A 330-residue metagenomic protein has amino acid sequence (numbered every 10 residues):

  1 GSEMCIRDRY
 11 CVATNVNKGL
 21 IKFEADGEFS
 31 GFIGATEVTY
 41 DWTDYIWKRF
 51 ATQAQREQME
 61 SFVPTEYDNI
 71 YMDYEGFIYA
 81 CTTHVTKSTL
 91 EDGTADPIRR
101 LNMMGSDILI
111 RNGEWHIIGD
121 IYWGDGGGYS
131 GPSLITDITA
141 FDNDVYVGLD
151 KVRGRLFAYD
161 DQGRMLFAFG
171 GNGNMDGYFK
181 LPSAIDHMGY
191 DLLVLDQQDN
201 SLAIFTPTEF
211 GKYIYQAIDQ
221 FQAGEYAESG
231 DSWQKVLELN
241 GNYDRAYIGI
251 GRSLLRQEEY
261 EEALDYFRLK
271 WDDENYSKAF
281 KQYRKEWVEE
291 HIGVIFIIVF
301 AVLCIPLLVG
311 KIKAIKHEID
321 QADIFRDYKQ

Functional and structural regions predicted by a protein language model:
G1-I6: Short, small-residue-biased leader/transition segments that mark boundaries at the very start of proteins
R7, M72-E75, A140-N143, H187-G189: Residue-level detector of Asp-centered blade-edge/turn motifs that repeat once per structural unit in beta-propeller
D8-C11, F77-A80, V145-G148, D191-V194: Conserved beta-propeller blade signature
E28-F62, S106-G131, G170-G177, D219: Surface-exposed loop and turn segments in beta-propeller and other repeat-based domains that flank or scaffold
D199, E209, Y243, N275-S277: Residue-level recognition of tetratricopeptide repeat
A246, A279-F280: TPR alpha-solenoid repeat register
